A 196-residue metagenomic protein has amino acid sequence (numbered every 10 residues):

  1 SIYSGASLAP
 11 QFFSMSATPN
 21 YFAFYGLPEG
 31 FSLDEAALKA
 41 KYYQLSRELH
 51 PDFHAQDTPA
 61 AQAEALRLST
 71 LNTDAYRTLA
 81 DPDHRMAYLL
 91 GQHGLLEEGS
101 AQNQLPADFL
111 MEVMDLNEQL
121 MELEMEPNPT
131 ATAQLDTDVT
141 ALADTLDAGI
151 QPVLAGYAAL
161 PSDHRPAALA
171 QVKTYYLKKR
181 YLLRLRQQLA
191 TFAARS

Functional and structural regions predicted by a protein language model:
I2-Y3, Q11-S196: C-terminal accessory/regulatory regions appended to core domains
